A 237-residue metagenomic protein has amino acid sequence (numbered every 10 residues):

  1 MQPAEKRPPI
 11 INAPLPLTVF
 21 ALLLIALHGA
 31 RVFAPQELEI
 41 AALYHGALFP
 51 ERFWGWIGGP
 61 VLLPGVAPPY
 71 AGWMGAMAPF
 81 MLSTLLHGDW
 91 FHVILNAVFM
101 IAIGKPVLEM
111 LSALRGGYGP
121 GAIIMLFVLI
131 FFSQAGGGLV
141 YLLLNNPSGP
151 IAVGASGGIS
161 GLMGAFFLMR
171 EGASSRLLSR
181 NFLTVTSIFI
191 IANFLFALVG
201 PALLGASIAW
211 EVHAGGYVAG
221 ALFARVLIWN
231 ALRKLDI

Functional and structural regions predicted by a protein language model:
M1-I237: A detector for small-residue-rich transmembrane helices and their helix-helix packing motifs
